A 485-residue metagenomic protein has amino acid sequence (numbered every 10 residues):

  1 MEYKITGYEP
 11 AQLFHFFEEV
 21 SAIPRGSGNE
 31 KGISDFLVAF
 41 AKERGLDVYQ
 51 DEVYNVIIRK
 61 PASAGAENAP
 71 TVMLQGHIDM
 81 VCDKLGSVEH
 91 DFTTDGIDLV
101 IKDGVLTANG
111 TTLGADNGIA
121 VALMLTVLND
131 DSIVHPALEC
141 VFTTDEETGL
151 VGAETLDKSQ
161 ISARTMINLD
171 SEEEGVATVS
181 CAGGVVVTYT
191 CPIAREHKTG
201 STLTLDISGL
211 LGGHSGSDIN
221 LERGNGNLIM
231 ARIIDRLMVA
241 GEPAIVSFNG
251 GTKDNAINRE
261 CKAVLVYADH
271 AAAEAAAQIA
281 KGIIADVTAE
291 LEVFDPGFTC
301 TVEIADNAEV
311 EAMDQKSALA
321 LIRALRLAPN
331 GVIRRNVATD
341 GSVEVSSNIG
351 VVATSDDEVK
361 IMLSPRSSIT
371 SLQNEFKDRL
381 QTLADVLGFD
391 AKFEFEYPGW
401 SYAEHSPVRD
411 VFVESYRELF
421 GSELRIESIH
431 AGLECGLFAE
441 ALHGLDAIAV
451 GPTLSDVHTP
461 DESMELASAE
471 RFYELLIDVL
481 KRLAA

Functional and structural regions predicted by a protein language model:
Y3-V105: Acidic/His- and Gly-rich active-site-bordering loop/insert found across diverse amide/peptide-bond hydrolases
I5, P10-L13, V337, E344-K360 (+3 more regions): Zn-dependent metallopeptidase/amidohydrolase metal-coordination segment
E18-A22, K253, T299-A312, N348-V352 (+2 more regions): A short beta-alpha structural unit
A66-R164, T190, T199-T202, Q315-A318 (+3 more regions): Active-site metal-coordination/substrate-binding segment of hydrolases, especially metallo-dependent peptidases
P136-G226, I234, M238: Fold-level recognition of mixed alpha/beta catalytic cores in primary-metabolism enzymes, strongest
S159, R223-A240, H270-A273, S317-R326 (+4 more regions): His/Asp/Glu-rich mid-to-C-terminal helical/loop segments that flank catalytic regions of hydrolases
E196-G200, I219-N249, A268-S346, L380: Acidic-enriched catalytic cores of C-N bond-cleaving enzymes acting on peptides and small amides
R223-F248, Y402-L445: Active-site-adjacent substrate-binding region of metalloamidase/peptidase-like peptide-processing proteins
